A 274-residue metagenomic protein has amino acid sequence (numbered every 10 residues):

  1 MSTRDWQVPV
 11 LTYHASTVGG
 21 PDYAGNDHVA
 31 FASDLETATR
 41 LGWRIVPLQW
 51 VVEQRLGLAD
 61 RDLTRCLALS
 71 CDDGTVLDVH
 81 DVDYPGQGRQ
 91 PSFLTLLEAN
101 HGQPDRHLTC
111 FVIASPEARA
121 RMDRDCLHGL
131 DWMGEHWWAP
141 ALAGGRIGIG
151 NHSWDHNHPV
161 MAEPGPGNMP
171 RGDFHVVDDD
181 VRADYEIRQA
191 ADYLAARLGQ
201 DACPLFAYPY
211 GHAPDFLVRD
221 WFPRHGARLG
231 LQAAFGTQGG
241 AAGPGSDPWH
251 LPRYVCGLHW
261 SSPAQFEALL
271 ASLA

Functional and structural regions predicted by a protein language model:
M1-W6, V10: N-terminal carbohydrate-binding accessory modules
Q7-V8, A15-R146, N157, A196 (+2 more regions): Active-site beta->alpha N-cap acidic-glycine motif
D22-A24, V82, A120-C126, M161-P164 (+2 more regions): Short aromatic-enriched loop/helix-cap "lid" or pocket-rim segments at secondary-structure transitions that line
W50-V52, H175-V177, R197-L205, Y210-S262: His/Asp/Glu-enriched short active-site or ligand-binding loop at hydrolase and phosphoryl-transfer sites
G74, H80-P91, G165-V177, V218-R228: Charged, glycine/proline-rich intrinsically disordered loops and linkers
V82, M133, A139-G144, G148 (+1 more regions): Alpha-helical scaffold elements lining the catalytic groove of polysaccharide deacetylases
T109-F111, G150, Q232-F235: Structural detector of well-ordered beta-strand residues that form the stable sheet scaffold of enzyme domains
S261-A274: Low-complexity, Gly/Ser/Thr/Pro-rich intrinsically disordered linker/tail segments
